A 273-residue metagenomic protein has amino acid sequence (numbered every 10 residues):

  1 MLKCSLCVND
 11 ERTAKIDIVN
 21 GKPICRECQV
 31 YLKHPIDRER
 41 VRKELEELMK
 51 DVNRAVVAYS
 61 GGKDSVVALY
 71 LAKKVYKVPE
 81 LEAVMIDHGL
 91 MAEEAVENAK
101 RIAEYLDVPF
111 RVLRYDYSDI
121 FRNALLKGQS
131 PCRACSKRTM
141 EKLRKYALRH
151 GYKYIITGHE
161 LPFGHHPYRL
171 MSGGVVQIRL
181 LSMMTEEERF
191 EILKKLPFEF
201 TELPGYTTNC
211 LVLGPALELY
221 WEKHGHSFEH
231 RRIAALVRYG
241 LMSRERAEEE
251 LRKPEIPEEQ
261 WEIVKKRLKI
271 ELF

Functional and structural regions predicted by a protein language model:
M1-A55, L71-E80, V84-F273: Nucleotide-activated chemistry modules centered on ATP-dependent adenylation/adenylyltransferase
R54-S65: Short, glycine-rich nucleotide/cofactor-binding loops
